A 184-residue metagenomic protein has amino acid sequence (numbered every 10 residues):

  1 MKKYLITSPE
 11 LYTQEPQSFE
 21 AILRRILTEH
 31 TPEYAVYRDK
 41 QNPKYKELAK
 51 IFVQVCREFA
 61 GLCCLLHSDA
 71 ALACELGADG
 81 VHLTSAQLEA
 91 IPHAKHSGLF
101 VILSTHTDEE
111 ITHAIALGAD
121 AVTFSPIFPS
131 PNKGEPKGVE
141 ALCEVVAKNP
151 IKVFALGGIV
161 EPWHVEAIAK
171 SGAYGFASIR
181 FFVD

Functional and structural regions predicted by a protein language model:
M1-A21, L99-T105, F154-A155, V160: Active-site mouth loops of central-metabolism enzymes
L5-L11, T84-H93, A121-P136, G158-D184: Glycine-rich phosphate-binding active-site loops on the catalytic face of alpha/beta enzymes
I22-T31, V53-F59, C74, H93-H96 (+3 more regions): Acidic (Asp/Glu)-rich catalytic clusters
Y34-V36, L65, H82, I102 (+2 more regions): Conserved beta-strand positions in the central sheet of alpha/beta enzyme cores
Y34-Y45, P126-N132: Glycine-rich, proline-tolerant flexible connector loops at the mouths of alpha/beta enzymes
K46-S68, S85-T107, E135-V160: Alpha-helix-loop-beta-strand connector modules within alpha/beta enzyme cores
C64-D79, A90, H106-G118, V146-S178 (+1 more regions): Catalytic cores of alpha/beta
F100, S104-S130: Histidine/lysine/aspartate-rich catalytic loop segments that bind and position anionic ligands
